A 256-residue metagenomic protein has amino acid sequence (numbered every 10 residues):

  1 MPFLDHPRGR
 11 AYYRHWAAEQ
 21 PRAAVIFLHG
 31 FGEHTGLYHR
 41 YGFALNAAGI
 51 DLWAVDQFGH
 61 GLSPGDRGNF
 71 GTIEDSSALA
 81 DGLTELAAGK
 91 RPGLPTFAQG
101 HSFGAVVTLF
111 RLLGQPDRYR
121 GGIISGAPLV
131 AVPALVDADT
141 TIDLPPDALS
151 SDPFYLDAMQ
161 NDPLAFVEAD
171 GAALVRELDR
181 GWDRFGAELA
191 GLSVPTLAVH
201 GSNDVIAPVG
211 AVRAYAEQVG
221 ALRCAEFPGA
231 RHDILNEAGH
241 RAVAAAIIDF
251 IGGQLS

Functional and structural regions predicted by a protein language model:
M1-A17: N-terminal cap/lid segment of alpha/beta-hydrolase-fold proteins
R22, G30-E33, S202: Active-site glycine-rich loops that stabilize anionic/oxyanionic intermediates across multiple enzyme folds
F31-H34, G61-R91: Catalytic nucleophile-loop/oxyanion-hole region of alpha/beta-hydrolase and closely related hydrolase-like folds
T35-L37, G42-G65: Conserved alpha/beta-hydrolase
R118-G191, L235: The alpha/beta-hydrolase serine catalytic core
L192, A198-H200, D204: Short beta-strand/loop motif that positions the catalytic acidic residue of the alpha/beta-hydrolase fold
V205-A211: Conserved alpha/beta-hydrolase "acid-adjacent" motif
R223-S256: Catalytic active-site module of serine/aspartate enzymes centered on a nucleophile-bearing elbow/loop
